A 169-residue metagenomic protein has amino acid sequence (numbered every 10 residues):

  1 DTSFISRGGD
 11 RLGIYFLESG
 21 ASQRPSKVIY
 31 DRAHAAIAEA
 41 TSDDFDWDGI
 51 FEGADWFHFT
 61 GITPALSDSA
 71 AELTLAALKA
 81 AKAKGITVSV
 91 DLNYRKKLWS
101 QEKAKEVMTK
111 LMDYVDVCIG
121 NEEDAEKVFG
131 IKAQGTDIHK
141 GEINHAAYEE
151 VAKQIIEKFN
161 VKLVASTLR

Functional and structural regions predicted by a protein language model:
D1-G61: Conserved N-terminal subdomain of the carbohydrate kinase-like
A33, I62, N93-K97, E123 (+1 more regions): Active-site beta-loop-alpha junctions enriched in small/polar residues
A36-A38, A65-L66, R95-S100: Short, small-residue-enriched loops and turns at beta-alpha junctions that line or gate enzyme active sites
A36-T41, S67-L75: Glycine-rich anion/phosphate-binding loops
D44, A71-A76, Q101-T109: Charged helix-capping and loop-helix junction motifs
K84, L98-R169: Conserved phosphate/ATP/ADP-binding segment of small-molecule kinases
K84-L92: Short beta-strand/loop segments at the ligand-binding rim of alpha/beta enzyme cores
